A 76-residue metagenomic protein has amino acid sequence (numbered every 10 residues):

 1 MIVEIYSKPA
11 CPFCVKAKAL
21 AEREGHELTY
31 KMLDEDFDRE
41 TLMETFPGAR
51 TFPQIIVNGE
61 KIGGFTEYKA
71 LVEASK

Functional and structural regions predicted by a protein language model:
M1-H26: Local sequence-structure signature of Cys/Sec-based thiol-disulfide redox active-site neighborhoods
P12, F37, G63: Short alpha-helical
E27-R39: Thiol-based oxidoreductase modules, predominantly thioredoxin-like and allied folds used for disulfide exchange
E40-F46, K76: Short amphipathic alpha-helix with an adjacent loop that forms part of the alpha/beta core around
F46-I56, F65-T66: Structural micro-motif
V57-K76: Non-catalytic, surface beta->alpha helical segment in thiol-disulfide oxidoreductase systems
